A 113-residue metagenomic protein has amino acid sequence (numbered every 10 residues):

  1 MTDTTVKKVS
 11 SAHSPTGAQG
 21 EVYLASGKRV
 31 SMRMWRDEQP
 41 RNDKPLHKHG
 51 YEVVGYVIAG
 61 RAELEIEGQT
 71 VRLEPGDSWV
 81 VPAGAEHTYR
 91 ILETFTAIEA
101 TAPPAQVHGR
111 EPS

Functional and structural regions predicted by a protein language model:
S11-L46: A short glycine-rich, His/Asp/Glu-containing loop-to-beta-strand
K28, E65-Q69, L92: Short strand-coil-strand connectors
K48-L64: Short, conserved beta-strand element in jelly-roll/cupin
G68-A83: Short acidic-glycine-tyrosine-enriched beta hairpin
A83-V107: Ligand-binding loop in jelly-roll beta-barrel domains
H108-S113: Short, charged, intrinsically disordered terminal tails
